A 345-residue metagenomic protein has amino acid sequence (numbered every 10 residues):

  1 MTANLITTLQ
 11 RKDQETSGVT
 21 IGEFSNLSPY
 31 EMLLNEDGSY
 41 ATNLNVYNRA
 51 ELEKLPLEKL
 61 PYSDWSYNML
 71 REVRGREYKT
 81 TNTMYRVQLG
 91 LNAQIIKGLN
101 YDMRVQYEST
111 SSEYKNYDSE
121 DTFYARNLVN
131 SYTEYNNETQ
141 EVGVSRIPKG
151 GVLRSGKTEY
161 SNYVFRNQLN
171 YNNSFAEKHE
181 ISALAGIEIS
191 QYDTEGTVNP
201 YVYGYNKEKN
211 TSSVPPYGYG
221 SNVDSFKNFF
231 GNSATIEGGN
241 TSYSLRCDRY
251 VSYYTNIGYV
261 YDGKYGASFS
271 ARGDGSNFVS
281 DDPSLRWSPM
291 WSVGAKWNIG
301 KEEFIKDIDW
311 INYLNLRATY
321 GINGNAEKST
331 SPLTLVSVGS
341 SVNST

Functional and structural regions predicted by a protein language model:
M1, V87-A93, N167-Y171, T255-Y261 (+2 more regions): Residues on the lipid-exposed face of transmembrane beta-strands in outer-membrane beta-barrel proteins
T2-M84, D102-R104, E108-R249, F278-S284 (+1 more regions): Surface-exposed loop/interface segments of Gram-negative outer-membrane beta-barrel transport/assembly proteins
G90-N100, E177: Short, solvent-exposed loop/edge-beta patches enriched in aromatic
L91-I95, T255-A271, S276-S284: Conserved catalytic-core segments centered on acid/base and nucleophilic motifs
M103, V251-I257, Y265-G273, S288-W297 (+1 more regions): Extended, hydrophobic alpha-helical segments in both membrane/secreted and soluble proteins
S242-R246, Y254-Y259: An active-site-proximal beta-strand-loop segment
